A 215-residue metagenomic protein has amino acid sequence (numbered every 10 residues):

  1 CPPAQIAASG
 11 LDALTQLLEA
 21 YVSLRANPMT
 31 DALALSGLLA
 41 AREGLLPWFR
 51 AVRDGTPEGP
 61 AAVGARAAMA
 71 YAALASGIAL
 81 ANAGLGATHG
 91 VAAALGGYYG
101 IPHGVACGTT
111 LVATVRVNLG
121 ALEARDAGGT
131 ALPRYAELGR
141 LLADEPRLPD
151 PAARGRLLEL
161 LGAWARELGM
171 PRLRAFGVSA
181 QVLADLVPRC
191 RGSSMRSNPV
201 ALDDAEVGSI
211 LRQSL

Functional and structural regions predicted by a protein language model:
C1-A83, P199: Carboxylate- and glycine-rich phosphate/diphosphate-binding segment that chelates Mg2+/Mn2+
Q5-D12, P28-L39, L85, V105 (+4 more regions): Alpha-helix N-cap/helix-start motif at coil-to-helix transitions, marked by capping-box chemistry
L11-E19, L35-L46, A70, L74 (+8 more regions): Predominant activation on well-ordered alpha-helical scaffold segments within soluble catalytic domains
L46, I78-A81, L85, R116 (+3 more regions): Charged/polar positions within long, soluble alpha-helices
L74-C107, G192-S197: Glycine-rich phosphate/pyrophosphate-binding beta-alpha loops
Y98-I101, V105-V182: Gly/Pro-rich interdomain helix-loop hinge
S179-L215: Short, amphipathic C-terminal "tail helix"
